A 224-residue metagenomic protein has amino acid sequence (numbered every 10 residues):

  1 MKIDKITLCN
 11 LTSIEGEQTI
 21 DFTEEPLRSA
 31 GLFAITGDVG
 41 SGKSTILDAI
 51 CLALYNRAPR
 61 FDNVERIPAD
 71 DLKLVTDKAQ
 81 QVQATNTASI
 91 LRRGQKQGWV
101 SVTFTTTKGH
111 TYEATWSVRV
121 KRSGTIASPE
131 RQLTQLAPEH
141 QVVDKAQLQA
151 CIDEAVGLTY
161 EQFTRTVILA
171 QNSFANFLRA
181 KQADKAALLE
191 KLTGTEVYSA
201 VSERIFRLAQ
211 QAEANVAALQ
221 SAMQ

Functional and structural regions predicted by a protein language model:
M1-A150, E154, Y160-Q162: Extreme N-terminal "head/tail" segments of very large remodeling/mechanoenzyme assemblies
A34, D38, N63-L72, H140-V143 (+2 more regions): Extended, Lys/Glu-rich alpha-helical coiled-coil stalks
